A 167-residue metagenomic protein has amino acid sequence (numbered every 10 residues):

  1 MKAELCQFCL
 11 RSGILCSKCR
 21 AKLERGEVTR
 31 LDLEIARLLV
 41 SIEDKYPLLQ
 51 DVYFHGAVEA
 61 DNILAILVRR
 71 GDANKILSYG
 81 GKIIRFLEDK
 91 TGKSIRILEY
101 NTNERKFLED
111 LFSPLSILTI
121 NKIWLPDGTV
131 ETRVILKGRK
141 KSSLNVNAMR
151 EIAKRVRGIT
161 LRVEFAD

Functional and structural regions predicted by a protein language model:
M1-D167: RNA-contacting regions in translation and RNA-metabolism proteins, encompassing KH/S1 modules where present
